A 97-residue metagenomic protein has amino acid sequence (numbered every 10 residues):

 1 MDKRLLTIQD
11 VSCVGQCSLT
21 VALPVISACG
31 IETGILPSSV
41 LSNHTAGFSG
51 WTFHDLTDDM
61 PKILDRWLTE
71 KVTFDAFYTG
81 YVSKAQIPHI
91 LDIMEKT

Functional and structural regions predicted by a protein language model:
D2-G15, L19-T97: Ribokinase/PfkB-type carbohydrate-kinase core domain
